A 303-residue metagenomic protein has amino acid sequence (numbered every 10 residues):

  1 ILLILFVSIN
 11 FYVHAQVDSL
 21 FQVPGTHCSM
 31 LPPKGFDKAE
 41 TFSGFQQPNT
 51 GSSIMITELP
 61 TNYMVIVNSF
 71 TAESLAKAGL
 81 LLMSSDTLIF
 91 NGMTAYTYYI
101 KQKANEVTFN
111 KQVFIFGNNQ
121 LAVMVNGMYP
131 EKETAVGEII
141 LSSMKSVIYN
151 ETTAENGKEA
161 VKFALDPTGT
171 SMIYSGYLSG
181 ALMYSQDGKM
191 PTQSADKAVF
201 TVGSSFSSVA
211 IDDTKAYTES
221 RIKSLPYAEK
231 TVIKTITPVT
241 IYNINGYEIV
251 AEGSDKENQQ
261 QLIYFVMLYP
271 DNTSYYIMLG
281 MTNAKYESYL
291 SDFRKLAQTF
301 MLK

Functional and structural regions predicted by a protein language model:
I1-S19, F300: Bacterial Sec-dependent N-terminal signal peptides
Q16, G25-T26, P32-K38, V125-I173 (+1 more regions): Surface-exposed amphipathic alpha-helical segments
S19-S69, V107, A164-I222, D255-N258: Secretory pathway targeting signatures of secreted, lumenal, and periplasmic proteins
L20-Q22, L31-D37, G44, E73-N119 (+1 more regions): Signature of long, low-cysteine stretches enriched in small and polar/charged residues
G44-I54, T94, Y99-K145, Y149: Long, acidic/polar, low-complexity amphipathic helices and coiled-coil-like
I54-I56, Y98, F114, Y184 (+3 more regions): Hydrophobic beta-strand residues in large extracellular and virion-surface proteins
I54-T57, L121-E131, F200-G203, Y264 (+1 more regions): Short, well-ordered beta-strand elements
Y63-G79, A135-S146, D196-S208, K285-M301: Surface-exposed flexible segments
